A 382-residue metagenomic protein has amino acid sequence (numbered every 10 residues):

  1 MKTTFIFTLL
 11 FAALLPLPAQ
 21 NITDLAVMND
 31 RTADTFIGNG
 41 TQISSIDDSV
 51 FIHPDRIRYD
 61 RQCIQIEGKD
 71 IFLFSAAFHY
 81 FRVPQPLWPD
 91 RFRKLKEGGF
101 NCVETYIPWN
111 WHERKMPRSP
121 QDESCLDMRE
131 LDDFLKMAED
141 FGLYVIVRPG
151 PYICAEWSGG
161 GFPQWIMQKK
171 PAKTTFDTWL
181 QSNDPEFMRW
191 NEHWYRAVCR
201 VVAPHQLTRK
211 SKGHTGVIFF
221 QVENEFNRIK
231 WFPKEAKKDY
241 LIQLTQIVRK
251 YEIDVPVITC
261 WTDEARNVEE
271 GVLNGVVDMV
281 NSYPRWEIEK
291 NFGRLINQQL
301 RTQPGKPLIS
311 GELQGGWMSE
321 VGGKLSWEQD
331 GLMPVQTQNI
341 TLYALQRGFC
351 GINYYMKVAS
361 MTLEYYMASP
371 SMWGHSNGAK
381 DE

Functional and structural regions predicted by a protein language model:
T4-L15: Sec-dependent N-terminal signal peptides
Q20-C102, K136: N-terminal carbohydrate-binding accessory modules
W88-W165, L244-K250: Aromatic-lined substrate-binding rim segments of carbohydrate-active enzymes
V103-W111, R148-S158, G216-E225, W261-E264 (+2 more regions): Short, solvent-exposed turn/loop segments enriched in Gly/Ser/Thr/Pro and often Arg
P117-R129, D140, G150-L180, H193-R196 (+5 more regions): Aromatic- and acidic-residue-enriched segments that line the glycan-binding/catalytic groove of carbohydrate-active
F187-V268: Active-site neighborhood of glycoside hydrolase catalytic domains
N267-G323, N339-T341, L345: Glycoside hydrolase catalytic-domain groove-lining segments
G315-E382: Aromatic/acidic polysaccharide-binding cleft in carbohydrate-active enzymes
